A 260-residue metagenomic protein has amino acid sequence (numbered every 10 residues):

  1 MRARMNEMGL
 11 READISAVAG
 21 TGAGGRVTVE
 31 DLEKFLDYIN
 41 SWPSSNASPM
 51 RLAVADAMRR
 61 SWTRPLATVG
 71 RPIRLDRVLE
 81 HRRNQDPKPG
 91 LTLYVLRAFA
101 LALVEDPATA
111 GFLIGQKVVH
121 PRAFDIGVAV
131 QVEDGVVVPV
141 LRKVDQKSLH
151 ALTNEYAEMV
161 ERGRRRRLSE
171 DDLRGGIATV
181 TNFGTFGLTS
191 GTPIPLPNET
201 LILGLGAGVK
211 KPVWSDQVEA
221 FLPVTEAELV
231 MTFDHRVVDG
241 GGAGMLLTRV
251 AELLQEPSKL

Functional and structural regions predicted by a protein language model:
R4, M8-A17, T21-L260: C-terminal catalytic/motor cores of large multi-domain enzyme assemblies
